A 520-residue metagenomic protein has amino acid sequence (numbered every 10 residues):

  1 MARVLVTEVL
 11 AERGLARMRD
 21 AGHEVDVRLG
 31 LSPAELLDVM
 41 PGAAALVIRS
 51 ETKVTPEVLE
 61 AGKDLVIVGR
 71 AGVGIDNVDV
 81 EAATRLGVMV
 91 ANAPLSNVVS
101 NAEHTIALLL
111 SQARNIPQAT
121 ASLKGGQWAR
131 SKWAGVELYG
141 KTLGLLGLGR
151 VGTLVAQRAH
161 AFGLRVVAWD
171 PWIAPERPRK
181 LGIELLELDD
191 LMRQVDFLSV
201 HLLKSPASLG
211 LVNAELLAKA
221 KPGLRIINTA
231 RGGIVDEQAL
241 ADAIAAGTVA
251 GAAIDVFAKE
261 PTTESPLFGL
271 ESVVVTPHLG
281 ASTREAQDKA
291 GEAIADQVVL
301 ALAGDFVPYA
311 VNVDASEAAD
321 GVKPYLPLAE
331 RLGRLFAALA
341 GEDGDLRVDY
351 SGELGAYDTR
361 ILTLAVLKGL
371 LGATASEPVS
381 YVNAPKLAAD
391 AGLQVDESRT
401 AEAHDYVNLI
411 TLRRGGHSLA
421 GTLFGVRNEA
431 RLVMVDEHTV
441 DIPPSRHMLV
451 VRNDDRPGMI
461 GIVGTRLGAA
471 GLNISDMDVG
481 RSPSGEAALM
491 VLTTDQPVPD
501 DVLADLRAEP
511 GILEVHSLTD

Functional and structural regions predicted by a protein language model:
M1-M89, N213: An N-terminal-biased, well-structured beta-alpha scaffold segment characteristic of Rossmann-like dinucleotide-binding
R28-L29, R49, A71-G72, G87-V99 (+4 more regions): Short beta->alpha connector loops at strand-helix junctions that form conserved, small/polar/Pro-enriched
T52-L59, P171-P266: Rossmann-like adenosine-cofactor binding region
L86, P94-T142, L146, L154-Q157 (+2 more regions): Phosphate-binding beta-alpha-beta segment of Rossmann-like dinucleotide-binding domains, i.e., the NAD(P)
L86, V90-A91, G223-G341, G355 (+2 more regions): Rossmann-like dinucleotide-binding domain for NAD(H)/NADP(H)
V151: Hydrophobic/small residue at the entry helix of a nucleotide-binding pocket
A315-G355, T359-D520: A conserved regulatory-domain signal marking ACT and ACT-like small-molecule sensing domains and adjacent regulatory
